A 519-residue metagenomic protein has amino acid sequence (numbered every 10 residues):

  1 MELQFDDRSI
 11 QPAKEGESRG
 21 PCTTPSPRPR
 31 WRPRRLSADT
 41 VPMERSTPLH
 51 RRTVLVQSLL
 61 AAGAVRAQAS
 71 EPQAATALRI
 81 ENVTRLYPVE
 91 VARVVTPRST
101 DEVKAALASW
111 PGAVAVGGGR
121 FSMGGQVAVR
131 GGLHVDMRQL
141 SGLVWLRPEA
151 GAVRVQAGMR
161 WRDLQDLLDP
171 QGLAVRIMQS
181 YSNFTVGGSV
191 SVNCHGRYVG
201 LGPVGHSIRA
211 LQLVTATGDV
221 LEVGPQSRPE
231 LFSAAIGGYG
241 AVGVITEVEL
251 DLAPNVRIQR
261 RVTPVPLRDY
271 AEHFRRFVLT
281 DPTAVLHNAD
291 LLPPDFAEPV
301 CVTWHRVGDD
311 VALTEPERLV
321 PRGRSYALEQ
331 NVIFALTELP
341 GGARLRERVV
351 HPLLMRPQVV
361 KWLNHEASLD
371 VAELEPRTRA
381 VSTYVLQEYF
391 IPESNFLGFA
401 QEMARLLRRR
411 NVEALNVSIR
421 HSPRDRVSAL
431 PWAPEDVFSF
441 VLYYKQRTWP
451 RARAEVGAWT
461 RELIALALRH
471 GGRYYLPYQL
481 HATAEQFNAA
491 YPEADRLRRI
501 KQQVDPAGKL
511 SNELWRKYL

Functional and structural regions predicted by a protein language model:
S37, V41-A62: N-terminal secretory signal peptides and thylakoid transit peptides that target proteins across membranes
R85-Q179, N193-Y198, I419: Glycine-rich N-terminal segment of FAD-binding domains in flavoprotein oxidoreductases, spanning the beta-loop-helix
G124-V144, Y198-T217, V244-D251: Structural signature of FAD isoalloxazine-binding scaffolds in flavoprotein oxidoreductases
R209-G398, E402-R405, R409, E413: C-terminal substrate-binding/cap subdomain adjacent to the FAD-binding core in PCMH-type and related FAD-linked
W362-A482, A489: Substrate-recognition/cap regions that form aromatic- and gly/pro-loop-enriched pockets for small-molecule ligands
A372-E373, L468-L519: Activity-critical C-terminal alpha-helical subdomain
